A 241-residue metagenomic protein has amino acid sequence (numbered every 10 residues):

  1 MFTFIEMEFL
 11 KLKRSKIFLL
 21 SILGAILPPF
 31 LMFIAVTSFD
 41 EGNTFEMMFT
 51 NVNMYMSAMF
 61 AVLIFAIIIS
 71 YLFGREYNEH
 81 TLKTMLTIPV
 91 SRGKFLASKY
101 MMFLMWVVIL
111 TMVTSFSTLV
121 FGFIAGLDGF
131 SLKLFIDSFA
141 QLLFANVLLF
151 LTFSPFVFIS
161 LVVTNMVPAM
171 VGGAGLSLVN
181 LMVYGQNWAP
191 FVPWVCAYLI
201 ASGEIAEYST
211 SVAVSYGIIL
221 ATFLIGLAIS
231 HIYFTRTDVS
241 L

Functional and structural regions predicted by a protein language model:
M1-I22: Aromatic- and glycine-rich beta-strand/loop motifs that create alpha-glucan
K16-F18, S91-G93, A97, L134 (+1 more regions): Membrane-helix interface segments
L20-A25, V163-L181: Pore- or pathway-lining transmembrane helices of multi-pass membrane proteins that form conduits for solutes/ions
P29-F65, A97-V163, A201-G217: Secretory targeting signals
L31-T50, M170-L241: Terminal transmembrane helical anchor/hairpin motif
I67-Y71, S115, L119, V157 (+3 more regions): Transmembrane alpha-helix boundary and packing residues in multipass membrane permease domains and related
L72-L104: Helix-loop-helix units of permease transmembrane domains in multi-pass membrane transporters, especially ABC
R75, I88, L119, F123 (+2 more regions): Transmembrane helix-loop junction
